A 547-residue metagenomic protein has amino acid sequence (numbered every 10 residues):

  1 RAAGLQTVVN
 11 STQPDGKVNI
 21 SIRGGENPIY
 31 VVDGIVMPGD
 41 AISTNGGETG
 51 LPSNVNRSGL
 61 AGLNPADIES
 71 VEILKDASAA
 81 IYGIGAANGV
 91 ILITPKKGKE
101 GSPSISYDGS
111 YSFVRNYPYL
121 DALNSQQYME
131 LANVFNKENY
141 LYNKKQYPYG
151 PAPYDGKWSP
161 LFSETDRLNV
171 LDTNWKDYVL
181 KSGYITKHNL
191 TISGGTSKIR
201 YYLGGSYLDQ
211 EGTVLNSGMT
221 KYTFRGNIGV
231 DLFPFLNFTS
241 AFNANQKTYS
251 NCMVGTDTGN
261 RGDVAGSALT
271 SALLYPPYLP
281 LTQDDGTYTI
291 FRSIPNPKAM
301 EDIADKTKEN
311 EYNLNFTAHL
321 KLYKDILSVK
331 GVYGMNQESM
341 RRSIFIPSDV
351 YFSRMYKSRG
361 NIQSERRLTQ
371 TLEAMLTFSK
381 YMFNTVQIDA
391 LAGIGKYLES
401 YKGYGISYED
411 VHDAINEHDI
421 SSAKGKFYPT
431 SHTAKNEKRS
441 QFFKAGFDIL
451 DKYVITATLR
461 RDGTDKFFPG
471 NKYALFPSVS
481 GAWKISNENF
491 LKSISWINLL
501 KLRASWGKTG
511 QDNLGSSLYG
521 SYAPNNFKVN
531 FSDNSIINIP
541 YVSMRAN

Functional and structural regions predicted by a protein language model:
R1-T44, E69-S70, K75, A79-K96: Extracytoplasmic beta-strand/coil segments of soluble accessory domains associated with Gram-negative outer-membrane
A3, P14, V18, P28 (+5 more regions): Residues embedded in well-ordered regular secondary structure
V36, A122-L123, Q127-K176, A268-A299 (+2 more regions): Flexible glycine-rich, low-complexity coil/linker segments exposed to the extracellular/periplasmic environment
M37, Y207-E211, R460-D465: A short, flexible beta-alpha/helix-coil linker loop
P52-G62, Y222, Y356-Q363: Aromatic/His-enriched, Gly/Pro-containing loop or helix-boundary segments that lie immediately adjacent to catalytic
G62, D67, L74-L92, N216-G229 (+1 more regions): Conserved, well-structured beta-alpha core segment at the onset of a catalytic domain
I81-G83, G101-S102, R115-P118, T248-N251 (+2 more regions): Switch/connector loops and helix/strand junctions flanking conserved nucleotide-binding motifs in nucleotide-processing
K221, N227-L236, A241-Q246, V254-G255 (+3 more regions): Extracellular/periplasmic, surface-exposed regions of secreted and cell-surface proteins
